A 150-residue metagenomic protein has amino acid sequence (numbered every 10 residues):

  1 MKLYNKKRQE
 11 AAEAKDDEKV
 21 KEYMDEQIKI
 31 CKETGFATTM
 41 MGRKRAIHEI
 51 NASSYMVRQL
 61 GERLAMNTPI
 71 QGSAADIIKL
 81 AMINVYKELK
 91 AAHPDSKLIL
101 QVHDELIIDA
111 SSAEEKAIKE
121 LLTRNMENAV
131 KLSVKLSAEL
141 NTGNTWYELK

Functional and structural regions predicted by a protein language model:
M1-K150: Conserved catalytic core of nucleotide polymerization and phosphodiester-bond processing enzymes
